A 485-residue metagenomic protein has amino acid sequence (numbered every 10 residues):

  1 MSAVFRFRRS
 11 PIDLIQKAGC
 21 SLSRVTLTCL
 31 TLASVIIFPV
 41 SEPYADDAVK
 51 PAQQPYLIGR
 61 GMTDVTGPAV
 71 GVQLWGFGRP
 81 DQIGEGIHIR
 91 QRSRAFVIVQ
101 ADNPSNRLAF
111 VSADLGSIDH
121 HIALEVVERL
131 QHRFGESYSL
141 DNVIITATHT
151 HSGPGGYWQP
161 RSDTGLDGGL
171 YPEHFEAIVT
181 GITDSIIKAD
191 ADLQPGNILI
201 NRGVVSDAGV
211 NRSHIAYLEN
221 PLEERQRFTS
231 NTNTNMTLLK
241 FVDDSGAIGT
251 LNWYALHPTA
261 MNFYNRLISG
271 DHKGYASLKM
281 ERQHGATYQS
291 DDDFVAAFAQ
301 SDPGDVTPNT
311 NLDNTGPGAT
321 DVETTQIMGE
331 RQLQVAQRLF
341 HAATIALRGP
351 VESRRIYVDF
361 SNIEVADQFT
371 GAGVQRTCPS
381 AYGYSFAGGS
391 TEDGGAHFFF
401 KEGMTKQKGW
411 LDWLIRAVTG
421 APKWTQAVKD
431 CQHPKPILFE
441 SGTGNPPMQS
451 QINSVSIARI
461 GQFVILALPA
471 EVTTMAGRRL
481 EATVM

Functional and structural regions predicted by a protein language model:
M1-L22: N-terminal secretory signal peptides that target proteins for export/translocation
A3-F5, C20, V40, E136 (+1 more regions): Short aromatic/hydrophobic-glycine micro-motifs
S10-D13, T28, A216: General helical structural elements
R24-F38: Bacterial N-terminal signal peptides
I37-D47: Signal peptide processing junction and immediate N-terminal pro/mature segment of secreted/exported proteins
D46-M485: Non-catalytic substrate/cofactor recognition surfaces at enzyme active-site rims
